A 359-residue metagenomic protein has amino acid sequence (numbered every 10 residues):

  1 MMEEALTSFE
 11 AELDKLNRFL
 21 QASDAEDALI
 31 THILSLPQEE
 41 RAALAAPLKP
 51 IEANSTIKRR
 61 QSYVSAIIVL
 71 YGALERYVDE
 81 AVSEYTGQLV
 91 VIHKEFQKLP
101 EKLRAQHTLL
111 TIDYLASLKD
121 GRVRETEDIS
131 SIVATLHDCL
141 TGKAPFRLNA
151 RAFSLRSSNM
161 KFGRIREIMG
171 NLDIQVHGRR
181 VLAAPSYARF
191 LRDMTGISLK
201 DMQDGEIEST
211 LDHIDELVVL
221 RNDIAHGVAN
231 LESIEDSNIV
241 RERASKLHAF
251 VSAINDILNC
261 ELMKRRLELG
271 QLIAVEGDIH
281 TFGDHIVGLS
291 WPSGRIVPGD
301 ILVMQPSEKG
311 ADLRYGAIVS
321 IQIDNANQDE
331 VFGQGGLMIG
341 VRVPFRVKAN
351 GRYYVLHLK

Functional and structural regions predicted by a protein language model:
M1-I68, E80-G87, I92-H93, K98-A105: Charged alpha-helical initiation segments
F9-E12, L16, L20, N171-V218 (+2 more regions): Amphipathic, Lys/Arg-enriched alpha-helical patches that create a basic surface for binding polyanionic ligands
D24-D27, T31, Y77-L89, A225-V228 (+2 more regions): Long, hydrophobic, amphipathic alpha-helical segments used as structural scaffolds
T56-R60, L231-S237: Short, surface-exposed loop/turn segments at secondary-structure junctions
S62, A66, L70, S209 (+1 more regions): Secondary-structure capping and boundary motifs in well-ordered enzyme cores
V69, E75-R76: Long, contiguous alpha-helical bundle segments
L70, V82-D201: Helix-loop junctions and short alpha-helical segments
G270-K359: Beta-strand/loop-dominated core regions that host nucleotide or nucleotide-derived cofactor-binding catalytic loops
